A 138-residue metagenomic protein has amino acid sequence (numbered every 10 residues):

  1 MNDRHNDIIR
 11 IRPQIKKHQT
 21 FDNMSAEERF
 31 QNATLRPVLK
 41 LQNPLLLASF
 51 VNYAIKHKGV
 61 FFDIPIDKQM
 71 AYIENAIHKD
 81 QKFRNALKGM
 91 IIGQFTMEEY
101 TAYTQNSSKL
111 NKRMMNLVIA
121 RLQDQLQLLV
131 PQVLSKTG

Functional and structural regions predicted by a protein language model:
M1-P37: N-terminal leader/targeting peptides and immediately adjacent processing regions
R12-P13, S49-I55, D63-D67, G138: Short acidic/polar alpha-helix capping motifs at helix-coil junctions
N32-F62: Short, well-structured hydrophobic secondary-structure segments
K58-I73, Q125, V130-Q132: Membrane-interacting alpha-helical segments
P65-M115: Amphipathic protein-protein interaction modules
N106-G138: Long, highly charged low-complexity segments enriched in Glu/Asp and Lys/Arg with interspersed Ser/Thr
